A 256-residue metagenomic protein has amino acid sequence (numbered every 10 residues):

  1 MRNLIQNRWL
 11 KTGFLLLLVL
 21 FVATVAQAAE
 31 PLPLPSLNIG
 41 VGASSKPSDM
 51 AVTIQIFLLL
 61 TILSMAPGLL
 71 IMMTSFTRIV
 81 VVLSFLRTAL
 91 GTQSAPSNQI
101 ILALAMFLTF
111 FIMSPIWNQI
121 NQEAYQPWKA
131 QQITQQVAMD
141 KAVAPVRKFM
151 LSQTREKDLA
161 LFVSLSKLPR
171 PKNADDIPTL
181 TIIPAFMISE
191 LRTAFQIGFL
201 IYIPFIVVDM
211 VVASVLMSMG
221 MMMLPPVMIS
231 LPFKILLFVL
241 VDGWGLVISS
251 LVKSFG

Functional and structural regions predicted by a protein language model:
M1-A29: N-terminal secretory/membrane targeting signals
R2-L4, A29-G256: Hydrophobic alpha-helical segments and their helix-loop boundaries in membrane and membrane-proximal proteins
